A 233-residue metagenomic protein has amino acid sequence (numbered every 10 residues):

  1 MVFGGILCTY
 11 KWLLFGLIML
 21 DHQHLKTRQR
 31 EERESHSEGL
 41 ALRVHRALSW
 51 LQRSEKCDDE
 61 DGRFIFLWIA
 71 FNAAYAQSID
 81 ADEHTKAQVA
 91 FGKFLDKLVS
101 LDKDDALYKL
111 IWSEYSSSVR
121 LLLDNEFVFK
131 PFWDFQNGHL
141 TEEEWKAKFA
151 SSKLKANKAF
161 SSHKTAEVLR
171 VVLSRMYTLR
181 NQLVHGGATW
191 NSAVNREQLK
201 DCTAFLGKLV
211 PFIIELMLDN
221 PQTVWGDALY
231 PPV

Functional and structural regions predicted by a protein language model:
M19-G39, L67-A159: Helix-loop junctions and short alpha-helical segments
Q23-R30, E34, Q136-V233: Polyanionic, low-complexity intrinsically disordered segments
E38-A47, E60-R63, R175-L179: Helix-boundary capping/turn motifs
A41-D58, A156-A159: Short amphipathic alpha-helical segments and their helix-coil junctions
S49-R53, I65-A76, R175: Short, hydrophobic/amphipathic alpha-helical patches that form generic packing surfaces within helical domains
